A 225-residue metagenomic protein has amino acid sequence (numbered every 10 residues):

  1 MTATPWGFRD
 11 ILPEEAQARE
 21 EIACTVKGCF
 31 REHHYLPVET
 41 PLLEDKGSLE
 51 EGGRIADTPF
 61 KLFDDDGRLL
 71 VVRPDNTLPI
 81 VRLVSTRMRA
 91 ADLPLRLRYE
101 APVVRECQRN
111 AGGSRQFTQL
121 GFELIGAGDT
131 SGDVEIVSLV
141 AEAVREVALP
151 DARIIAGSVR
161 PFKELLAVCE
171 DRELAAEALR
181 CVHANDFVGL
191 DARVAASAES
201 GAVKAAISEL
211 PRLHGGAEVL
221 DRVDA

Functional and structural regions predicted by a protein language model:
M1-L78, R82-A225: Extended, charged alpha-beta segments that form solvent-exposed binding/catalytic grooves in nucleic-acid-handling
